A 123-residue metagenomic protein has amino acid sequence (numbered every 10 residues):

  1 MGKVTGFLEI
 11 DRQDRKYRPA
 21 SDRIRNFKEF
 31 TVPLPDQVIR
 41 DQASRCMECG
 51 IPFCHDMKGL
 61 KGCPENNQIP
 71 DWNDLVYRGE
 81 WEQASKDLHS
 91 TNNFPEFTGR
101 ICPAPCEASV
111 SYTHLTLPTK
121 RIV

Functional and structural regions predicted by a protein language model:
M1-R15: N-terminal pre-domain segments of enzymes
R12-F30: Short, contiguous pre-domain boundary segments
I24-R45, N66-R100, A104, L115: Ferredoxin-type iron-sulfur electron-transfer modules in oxidoreductases and energy-metabolism complexes
C46-C49, C54-G59, C63, T98-C102 (+2 more regions): Short cysteine clusters
T113-T119: Conserved small/polar residues in nucleotide/adenosyl-binding loops
